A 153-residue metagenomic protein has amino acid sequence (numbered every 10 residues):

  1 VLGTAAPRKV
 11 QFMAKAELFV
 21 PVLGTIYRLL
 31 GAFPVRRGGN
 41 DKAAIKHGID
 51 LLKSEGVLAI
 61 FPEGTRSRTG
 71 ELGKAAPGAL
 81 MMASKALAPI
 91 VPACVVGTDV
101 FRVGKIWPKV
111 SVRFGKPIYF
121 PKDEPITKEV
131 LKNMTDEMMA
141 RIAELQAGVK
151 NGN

Functional and structural regions predicted by a protein language model:
V1-G39, K46-H47: Catalytic core of membrane glycerolipid acyltransferases/transacylases, capturing the structured, soluble-facing
A43-N153: Non-catalytic C-terminal accessory region of glycerolipid acyltransferases and related lyso-lipid remodeling enzymes
